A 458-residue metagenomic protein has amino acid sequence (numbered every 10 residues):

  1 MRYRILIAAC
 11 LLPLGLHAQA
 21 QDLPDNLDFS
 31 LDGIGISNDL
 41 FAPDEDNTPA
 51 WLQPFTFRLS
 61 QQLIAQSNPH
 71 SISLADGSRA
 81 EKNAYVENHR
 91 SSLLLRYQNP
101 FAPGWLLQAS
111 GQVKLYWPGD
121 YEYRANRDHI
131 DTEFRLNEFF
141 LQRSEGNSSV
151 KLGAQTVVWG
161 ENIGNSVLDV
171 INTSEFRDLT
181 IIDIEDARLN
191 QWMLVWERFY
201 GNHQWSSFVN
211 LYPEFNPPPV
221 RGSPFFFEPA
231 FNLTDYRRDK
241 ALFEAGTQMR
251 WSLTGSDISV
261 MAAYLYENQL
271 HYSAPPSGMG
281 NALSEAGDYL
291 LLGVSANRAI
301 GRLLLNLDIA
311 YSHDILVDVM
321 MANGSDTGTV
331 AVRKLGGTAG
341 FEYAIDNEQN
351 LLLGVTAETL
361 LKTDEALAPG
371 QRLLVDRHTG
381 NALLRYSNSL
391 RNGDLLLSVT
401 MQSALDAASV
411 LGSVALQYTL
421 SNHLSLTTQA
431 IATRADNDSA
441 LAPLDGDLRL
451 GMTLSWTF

Functional and structural regions predicted by a protein language model:
A18-V86, S92, R96, P100-P103 (+1 more regions): N-terminal periplasmic/intermembrane-space "pro-region" immediately following the signal or transit peptide
F55, P103-L107, N147-V150, N202-W205 (+5 more regions): Repeated loop/turn-to-beta-strand initiation elements of outer-membrane beta-barrel proteins
Q61-P69, V113-W117, E145, T156-V158 (+11 more regions): Transmembrane beta-strands of outer-membrane beta-barrel pores
Y85-S91, T132-N137, S144, R188-W192 (+7 more regions): Residues that define the transmembrane beta-barrel architecture of outer-membrane proteins
L93-N99, E138-R143, L194-R198, T247-W251 (+7 more regions): Residues on the lipid-exposed face of transmembrane beta-strands in outer-membrane beta-barrel proteins
Q98, P103-S223, T254, T433-A435: Outer membrane beta-barrel
F176, A432, L444-F458: Outer-membrane beta-barrel "beta-signal"
L265, N297-Q402: Detector for outer-membrane/organellar transmembrane beta-barrel domains, recognizing the amphipathic beta-strand
